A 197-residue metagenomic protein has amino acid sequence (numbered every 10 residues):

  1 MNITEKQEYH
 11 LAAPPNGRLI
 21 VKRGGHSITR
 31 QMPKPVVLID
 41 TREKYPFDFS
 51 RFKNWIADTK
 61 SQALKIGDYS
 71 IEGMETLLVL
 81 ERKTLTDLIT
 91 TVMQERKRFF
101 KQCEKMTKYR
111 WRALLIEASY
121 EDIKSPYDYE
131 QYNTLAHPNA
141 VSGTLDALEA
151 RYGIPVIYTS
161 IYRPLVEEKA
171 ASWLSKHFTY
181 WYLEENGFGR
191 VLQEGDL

Functional and structural regions predicted by a protein language model:
M1-T76, D87-L197: Non-catalytic C-terminal interaction segments of nucleic acid-processing enzymes
L78-T84: Conserved catalytic cores of phosphodiester-cleaving nucleases, focusing on short active-site segments
